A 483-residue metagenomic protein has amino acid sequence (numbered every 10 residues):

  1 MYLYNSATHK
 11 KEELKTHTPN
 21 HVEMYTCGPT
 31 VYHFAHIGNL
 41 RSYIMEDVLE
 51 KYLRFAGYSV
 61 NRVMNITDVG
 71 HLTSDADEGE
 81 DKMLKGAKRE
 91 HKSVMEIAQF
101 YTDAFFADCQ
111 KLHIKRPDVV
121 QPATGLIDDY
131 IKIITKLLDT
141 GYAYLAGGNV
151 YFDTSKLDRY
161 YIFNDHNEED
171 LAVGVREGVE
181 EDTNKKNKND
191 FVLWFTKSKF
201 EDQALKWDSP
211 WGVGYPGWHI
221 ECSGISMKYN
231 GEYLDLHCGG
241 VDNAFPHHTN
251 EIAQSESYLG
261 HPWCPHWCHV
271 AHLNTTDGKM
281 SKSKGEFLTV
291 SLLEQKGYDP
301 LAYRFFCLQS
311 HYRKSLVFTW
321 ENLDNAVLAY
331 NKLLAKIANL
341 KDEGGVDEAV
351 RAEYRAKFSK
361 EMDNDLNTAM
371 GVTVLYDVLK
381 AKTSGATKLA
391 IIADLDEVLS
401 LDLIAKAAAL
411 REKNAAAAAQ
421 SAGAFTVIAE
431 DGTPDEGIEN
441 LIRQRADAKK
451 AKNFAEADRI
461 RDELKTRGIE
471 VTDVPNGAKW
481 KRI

Functional and structural regions predicted by a protein language model:
M1-Y32, D47, A107, I127-N339: Alpha-helical recognition segments enriched in aromatics with Gly/Pro capping that present substrate-recognition
T8, H17-H113, V471, N476-W480: N-terminal, positively charged nucleic-acid-binding surface of large information/translation enzymes
R54, L138, K465: Anion (oxyanion) recognition and catalysis
G57-V60, K111-D118, A143-Y144, Y233 (+1 more regions): Surface-exposed helix-capping loop/turn segments at secondary-structure junctions
S59-N61, G141-G147, K382, E470-T472: Short, well-structured beta-strand/strand-turn elements
V63-V69, A98-F105, K115-Y130, G148-L157: Short, glycine/charge-rich beta-strand/loop segments that flank catalytic centers and engage negatively charged groups
K92-E96, F106-D128, K132, Y142 (+7 more regions): Non-catalytic interaction-recognition regions
K279-S281, F287-I483: Structural preference for alpha-helix termini/caps and helix-kink/transition segments
